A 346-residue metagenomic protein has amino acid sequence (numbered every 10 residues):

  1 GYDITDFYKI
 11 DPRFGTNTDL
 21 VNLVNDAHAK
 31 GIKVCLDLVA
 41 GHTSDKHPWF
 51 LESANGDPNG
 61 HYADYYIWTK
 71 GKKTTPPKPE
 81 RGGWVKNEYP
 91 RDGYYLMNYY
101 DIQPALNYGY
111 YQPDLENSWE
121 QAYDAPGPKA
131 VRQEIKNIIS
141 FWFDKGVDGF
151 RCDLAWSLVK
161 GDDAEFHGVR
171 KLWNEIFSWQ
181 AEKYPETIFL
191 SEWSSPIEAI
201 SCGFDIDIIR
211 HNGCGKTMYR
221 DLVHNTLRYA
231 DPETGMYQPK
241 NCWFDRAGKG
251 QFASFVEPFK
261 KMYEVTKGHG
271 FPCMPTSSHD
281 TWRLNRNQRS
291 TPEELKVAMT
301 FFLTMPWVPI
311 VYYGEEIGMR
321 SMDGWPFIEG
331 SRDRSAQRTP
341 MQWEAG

Functional and structural regions predicted by a protein language model:
G1-G346: Active-site and adjacent substrate-binding regions of carbohydrate-active enzymes
